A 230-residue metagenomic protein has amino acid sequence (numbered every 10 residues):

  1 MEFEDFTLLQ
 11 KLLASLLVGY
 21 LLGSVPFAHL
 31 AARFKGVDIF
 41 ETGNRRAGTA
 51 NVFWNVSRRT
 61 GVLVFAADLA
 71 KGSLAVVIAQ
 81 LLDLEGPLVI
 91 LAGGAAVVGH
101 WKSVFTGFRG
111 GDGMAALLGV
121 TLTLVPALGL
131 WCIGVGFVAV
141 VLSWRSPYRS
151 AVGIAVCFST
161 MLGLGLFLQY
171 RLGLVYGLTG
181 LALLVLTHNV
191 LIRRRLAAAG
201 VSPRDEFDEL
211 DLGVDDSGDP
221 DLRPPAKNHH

Functional and structural regions predicted by a protein language model:
M1-L17, A70, L74-L91, L122-G129 (+1 more regions): Helix-coil boundary and interhelical linker segments in multi-pass alpha-helical membrane proteins
S15, G19, S24, A28 (+12 more regions): Alpha-helical transmembrane segments in multi-pass membrane proteins
S24-L30, R109-A115, W131-C132: Transmembrane helix boundary and interhelical junction motifs in multipass membrane proteins
A28-R33, V97-R109, G136-S146, N189-R194: C-terminal ends of transmembrane helices
H29-G61, G110, R195-H230: Cytosolic, membrane-interface loops and tails of multi-pass inner-membrane proteins
D38-G48, V104-A116, S146-C157: Short, non-helical or kinked segments that cap or interrupt transmembrane helices
F53-V56, A79-L82, G99, M114-S146 (+1 more regions): Interfacial segments of multi-pass membrane proteins
W144, Y148-S159, L164-H230: Membrane-interface module
